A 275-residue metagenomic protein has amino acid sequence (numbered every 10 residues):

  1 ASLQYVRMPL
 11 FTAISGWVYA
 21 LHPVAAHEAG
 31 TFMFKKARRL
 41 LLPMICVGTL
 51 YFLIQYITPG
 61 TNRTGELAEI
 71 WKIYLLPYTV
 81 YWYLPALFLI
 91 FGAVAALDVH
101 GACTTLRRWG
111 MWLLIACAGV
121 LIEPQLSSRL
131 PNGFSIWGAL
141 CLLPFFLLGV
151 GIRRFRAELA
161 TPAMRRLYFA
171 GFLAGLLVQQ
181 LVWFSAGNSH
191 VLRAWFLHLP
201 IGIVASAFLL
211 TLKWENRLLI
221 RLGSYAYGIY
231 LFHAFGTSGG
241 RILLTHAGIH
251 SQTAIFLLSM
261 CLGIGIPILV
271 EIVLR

Functional and structural regions predicted by a protein language model:
A1-R275: Alpha-helical transmembrane segments and their immediate juxtamembrane cytosolic regions
